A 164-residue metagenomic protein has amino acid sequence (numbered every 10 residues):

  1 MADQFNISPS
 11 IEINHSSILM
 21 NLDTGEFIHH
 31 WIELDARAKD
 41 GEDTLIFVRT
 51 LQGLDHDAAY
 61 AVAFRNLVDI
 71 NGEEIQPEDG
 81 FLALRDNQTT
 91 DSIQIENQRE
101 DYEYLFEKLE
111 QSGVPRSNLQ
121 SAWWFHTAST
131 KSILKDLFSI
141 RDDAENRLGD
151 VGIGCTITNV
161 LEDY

Functional and structural regions predicted by a protein language model:
M1-Y164: Acidic, low-complexity Ser/Thr/Gly/Pro-rich repeat segments typical of extracellular/periplasmic and surface-exposed
